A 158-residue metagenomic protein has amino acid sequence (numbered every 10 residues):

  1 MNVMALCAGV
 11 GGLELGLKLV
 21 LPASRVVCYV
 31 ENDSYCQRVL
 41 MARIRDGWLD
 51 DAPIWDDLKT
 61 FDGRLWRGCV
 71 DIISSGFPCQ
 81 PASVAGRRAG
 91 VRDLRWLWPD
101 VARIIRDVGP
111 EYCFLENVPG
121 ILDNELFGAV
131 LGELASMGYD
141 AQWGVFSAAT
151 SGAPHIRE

Functional and structural regions predicted by a protein language model:
N2, C28, D71-I72, Y112: Structural motif
N2-K59: SAM cofactor-binding core of SAM-dependent methyltransferases, primarily the Rossmann-like beta-alpha-beta module
G9, D50-P53, C69, S74 (+1 more regions): Short, functionally important structural connectors and interaction interfaces within domains
V10, G76-P81: Short, small-residue-rich loop/turn micro-motifs
R45, K59, G63, S75-P78: Generic short alpha-helical segment signal, independent of protein family or function, capturing local helix propensity
D56, S74-S75, L115: Redox-cofactor binding/interface segments in oxidoreductases and associated redox assembly factors
F61-V70, Q80-E158: Class I S-adenosyl-L-methionine
